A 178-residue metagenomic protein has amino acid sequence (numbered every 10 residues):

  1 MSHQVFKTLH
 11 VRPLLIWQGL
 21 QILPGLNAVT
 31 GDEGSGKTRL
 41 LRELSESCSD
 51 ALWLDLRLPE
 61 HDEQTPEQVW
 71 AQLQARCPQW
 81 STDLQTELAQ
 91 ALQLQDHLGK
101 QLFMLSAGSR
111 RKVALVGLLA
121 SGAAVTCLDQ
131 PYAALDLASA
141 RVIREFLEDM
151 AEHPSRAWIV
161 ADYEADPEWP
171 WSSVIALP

Functional and structural regions predicted by a protein language model:
L26-A75, D166-E168, S173, P178: ABC ATPase nucleotide-binding domain signature region
L88-M104: Conserved ABC nucleotide-binding domain
L115: Hydrophobic anchor residue at the start of the ABC signature
A120-V125: A short, proline-enriched helix->beta-strand linker immediately N-terminal to the Walker B motif in ABC-type P-loop
D129, L135-A140: ABC-family nucleotide-binding domains
A134-L135, M150: Short coil-to-helix N-cap segments within the nucleotide-binding domains
V142-L147: Conserved hydrophobic alpha-helix in the ABC-type ATPase nucleotide-binding domain
